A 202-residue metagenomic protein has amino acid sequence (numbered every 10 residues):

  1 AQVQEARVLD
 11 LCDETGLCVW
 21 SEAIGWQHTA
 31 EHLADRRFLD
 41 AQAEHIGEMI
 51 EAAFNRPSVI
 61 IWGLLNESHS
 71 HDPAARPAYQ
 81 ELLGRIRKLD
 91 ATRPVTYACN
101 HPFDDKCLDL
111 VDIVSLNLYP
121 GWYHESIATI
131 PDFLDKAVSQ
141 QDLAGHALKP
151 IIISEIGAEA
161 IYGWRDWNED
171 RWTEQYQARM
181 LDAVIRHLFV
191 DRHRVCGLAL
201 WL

Functional and structural regions predicted by a protein language model:
A1-Q80, V95, V114, I151-S154 (+1 more regions): Active-site-adjacent substrate/metal-binding segments within catalytic domains of carbohydrate-active enzymes
H28, H32, H45, H69-H71 (+5 more regions): Histidine (H) residue identity feature
H32, L39, D72, H101 (+1 more regions): Hydrophobic alpha-helical scaffolding
M49, H101-D104: Homeobox/homeodomain signature
S58-W62, P77, L82-K88, V95-T96 (+2 more regions): Substrate-binding clefts and catalytic carboxylate motifs of secreted carbohydrate-active enzymes
